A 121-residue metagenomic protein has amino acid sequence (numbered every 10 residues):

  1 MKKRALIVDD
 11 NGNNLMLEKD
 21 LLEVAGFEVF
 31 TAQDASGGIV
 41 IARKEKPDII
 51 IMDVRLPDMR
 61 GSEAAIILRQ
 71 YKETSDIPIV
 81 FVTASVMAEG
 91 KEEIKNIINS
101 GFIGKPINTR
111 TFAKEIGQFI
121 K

Functional and structural regions predicted by a protein language model:
N13, Q33-G37, R60-I66: Acidic catalytic/metal-coordinating carboxylates
L15, P57-R60, S75, M87: The feature encodes the CheY-like receiver
M16-V24: Charged docking surfaces used in two-component/phosphorelay signaling
G26-Q33, I41: Short hydrophobic/Thr-rich beta-strand motif most characteristic of the beta2 strand and flanking loop of CheY-like
V40, S62-S75: Short amphipathic alpha-helix used as the core "switch/output" element in two-component signaling
E45-I51, L56: Active-site beta3 strand of CheY-like receiver
I107-I120: C-terminal output helix
